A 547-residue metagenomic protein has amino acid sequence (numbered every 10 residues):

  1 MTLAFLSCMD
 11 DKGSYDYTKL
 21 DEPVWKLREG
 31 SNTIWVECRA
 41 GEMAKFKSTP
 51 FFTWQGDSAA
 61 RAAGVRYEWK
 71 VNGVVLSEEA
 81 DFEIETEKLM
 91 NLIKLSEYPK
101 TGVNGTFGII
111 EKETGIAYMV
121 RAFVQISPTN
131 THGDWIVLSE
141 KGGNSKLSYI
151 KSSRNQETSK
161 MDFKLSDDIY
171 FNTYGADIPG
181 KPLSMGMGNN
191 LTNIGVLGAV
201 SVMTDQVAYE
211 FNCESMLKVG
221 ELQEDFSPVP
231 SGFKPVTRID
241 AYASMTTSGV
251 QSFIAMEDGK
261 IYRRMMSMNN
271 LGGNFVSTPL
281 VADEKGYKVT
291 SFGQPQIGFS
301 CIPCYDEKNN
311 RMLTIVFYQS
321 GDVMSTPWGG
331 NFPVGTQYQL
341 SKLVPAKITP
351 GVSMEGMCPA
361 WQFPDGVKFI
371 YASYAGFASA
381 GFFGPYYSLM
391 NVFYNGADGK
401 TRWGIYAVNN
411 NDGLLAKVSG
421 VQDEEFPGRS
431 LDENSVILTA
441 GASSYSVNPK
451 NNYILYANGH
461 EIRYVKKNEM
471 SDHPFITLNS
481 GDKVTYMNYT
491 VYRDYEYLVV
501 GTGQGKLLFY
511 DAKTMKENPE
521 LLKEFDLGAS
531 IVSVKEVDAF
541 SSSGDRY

Functional and structural regions predicted by a protein language model:
A4-S7: C-terminal motif of bacterial Sec signal peptides marking the signal peptidase cleavage site
M9-D168, T490-Y492, T502-Y547: Acidic/polar, low-complexity intrinsically disordered N-terminal segments immediately downstream of a Sec signal
H132-D134, L197-G198, G249-Q251, Y387-M390 (+3 more regions): Short coil/turn segments that connect the beta-strands within blades of beta-propeller domains
N144-L147, A208, I261, E461-R463 (+1 more regions): Structural signal for beta-propeller blades
S153-R154, E214, S267, N409-N411 (+2 more regions): Short loop/turn segments that connect beta-strands within beta-propeller blades
K164, D168-T173, D177, N189-I437: Preference for solvent-exposed, low-hydrophobicity sequence contexts
Q422-G441, S471-R493, K516-K535: Conserved blade-ending motifs and adjacent loop-strand segments that build the rim/top face of beta-propeller domains
A440-D511: Extended, charge-rich low-complexity regions and/or helical-solenoid scaffolds
